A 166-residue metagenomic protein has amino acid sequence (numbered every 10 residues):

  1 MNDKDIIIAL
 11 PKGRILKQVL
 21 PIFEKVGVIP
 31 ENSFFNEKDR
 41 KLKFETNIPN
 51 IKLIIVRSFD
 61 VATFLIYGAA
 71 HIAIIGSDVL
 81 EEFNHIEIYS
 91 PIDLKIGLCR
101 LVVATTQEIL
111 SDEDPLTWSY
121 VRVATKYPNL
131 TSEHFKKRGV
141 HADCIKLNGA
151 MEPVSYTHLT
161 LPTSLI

Functional and structural regions predicted by a protein language model:
M1-A69, Y89-S90, S111-D112, K137 (+1 more regions): N-terminal hydrophobic or amphipathic helices and topogenic motifs
I8, S155-Y156: Residue-level signal for nonpolar/aromatic packing positions in well-ordered secondary structure
K12, S77-D78: Short secondary-structure boundary segments
D60-V61, A150-E152: Short acidic active-site motifs
S77, I86-G139: A conserved helix-loop-strand patch within extracytoplasmic ligand-binding domains of the periplasmic binding
K126-P128, A142-M151: Active-site glycine-rich loop that binds ribose-phosphate moieties when present
T157-T163: Conserved small/polar residues in nucleotide/adenosyl-binding loops
